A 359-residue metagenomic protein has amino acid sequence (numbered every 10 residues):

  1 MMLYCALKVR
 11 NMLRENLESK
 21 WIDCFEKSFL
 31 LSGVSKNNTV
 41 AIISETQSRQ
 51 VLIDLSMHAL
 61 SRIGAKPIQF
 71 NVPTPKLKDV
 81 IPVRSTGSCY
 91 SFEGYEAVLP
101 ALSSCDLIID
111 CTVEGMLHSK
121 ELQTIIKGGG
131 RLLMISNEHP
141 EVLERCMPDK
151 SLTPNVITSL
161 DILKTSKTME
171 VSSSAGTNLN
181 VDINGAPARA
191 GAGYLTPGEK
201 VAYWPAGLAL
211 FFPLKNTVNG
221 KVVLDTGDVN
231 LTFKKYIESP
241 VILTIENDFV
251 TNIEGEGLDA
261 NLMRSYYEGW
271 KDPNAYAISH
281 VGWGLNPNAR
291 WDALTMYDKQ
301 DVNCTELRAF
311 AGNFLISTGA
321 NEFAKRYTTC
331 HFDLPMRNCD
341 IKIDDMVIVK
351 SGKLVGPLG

Functional and structural regions predicted by a protein language model:
L3-E238, E246, N261, C339-G359: Active-site bordering "gate/hinge" segments that shape substrate access to catalytic or cofactor-binding pockets
V218, I237-S239, A277, F310-G312 (+1 more regions): A generic structural signal for well-ordered coil/turn residues at beta-strand boundaries that shape enzyme active-site
N230, S239-P240, Y266-G269: Short secondary-structure capping micro-motifs at structural edges
K234-K235, G255, D292-T295, R326-T329 (+1 more regions): Short conserved micro-motifs at the rims of enzyme active sites and ligand-binding pockets
S239-D259: Conserved SET/PR-domain catalytic core that frames the SAM/AdoMet-binding pocket
N252-G319: Dual-mode signal for accessory low-complexity, basic/Gly-rich regions
Q300-L354, L358: Internal helix-turn-beta structural module
